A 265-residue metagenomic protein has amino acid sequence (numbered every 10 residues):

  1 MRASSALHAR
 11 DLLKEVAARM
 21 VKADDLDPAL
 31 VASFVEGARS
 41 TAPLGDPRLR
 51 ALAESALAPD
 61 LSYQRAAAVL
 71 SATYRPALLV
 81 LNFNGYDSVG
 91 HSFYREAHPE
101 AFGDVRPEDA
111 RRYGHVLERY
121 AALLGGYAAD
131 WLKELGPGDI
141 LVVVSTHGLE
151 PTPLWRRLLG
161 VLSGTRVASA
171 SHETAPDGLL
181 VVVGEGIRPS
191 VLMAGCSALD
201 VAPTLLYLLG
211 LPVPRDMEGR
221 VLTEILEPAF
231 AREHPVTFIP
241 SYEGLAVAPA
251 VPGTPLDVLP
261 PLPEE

Functional and structural regions predicted by a protein language model:
M1-P107: His/Asp/Glu-rich, glycine-adjacent segments that coordinate divalent cations and/or stabilize oxyanion chemistry on
M1-P43, A51-E54, A129-G138, G148-E265: Membrane-interface soluble catalytic domains
D60, A121-L124: A conditional alpha-helix N-cap/helix-loop micro-motif detector
A66-A67, Y127-W131: Short, hydrophobic/aromatic alpha-helical segments in well-folded domains
P76, G138-D139: Local beta-strand N-terminus motif with an aromatic residue
L78-N82, V142, V181: Structural motif
R112-L117: Extracellular loop and loop/strand-boundary signature of outer-membrane beta-barrel proteins
S145: Active-site flanking residues adjacent to catalytic metal/cofactor-binding acidic residues
